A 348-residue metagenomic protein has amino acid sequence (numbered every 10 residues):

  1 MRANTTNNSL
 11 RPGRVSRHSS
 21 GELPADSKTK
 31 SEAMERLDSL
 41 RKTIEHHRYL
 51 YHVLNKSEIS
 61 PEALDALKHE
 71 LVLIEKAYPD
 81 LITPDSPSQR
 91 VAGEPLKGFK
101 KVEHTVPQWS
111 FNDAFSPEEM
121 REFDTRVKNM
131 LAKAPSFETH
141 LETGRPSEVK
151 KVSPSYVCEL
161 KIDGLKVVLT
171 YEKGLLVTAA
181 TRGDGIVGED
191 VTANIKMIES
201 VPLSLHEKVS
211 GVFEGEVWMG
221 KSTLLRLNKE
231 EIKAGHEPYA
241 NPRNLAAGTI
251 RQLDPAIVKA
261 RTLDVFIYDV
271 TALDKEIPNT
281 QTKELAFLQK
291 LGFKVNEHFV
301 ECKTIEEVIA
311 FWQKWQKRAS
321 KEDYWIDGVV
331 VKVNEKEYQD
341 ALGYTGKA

Functional and structural regions predicted by a protein language model:
R2, R11-R17, R145: Basic polycationic patches enriched in arginine
R2-T5, E22-H140, G144, V149-A348: RNA/tRNA-interacting regions in translation and RNA-turnover enzymes
